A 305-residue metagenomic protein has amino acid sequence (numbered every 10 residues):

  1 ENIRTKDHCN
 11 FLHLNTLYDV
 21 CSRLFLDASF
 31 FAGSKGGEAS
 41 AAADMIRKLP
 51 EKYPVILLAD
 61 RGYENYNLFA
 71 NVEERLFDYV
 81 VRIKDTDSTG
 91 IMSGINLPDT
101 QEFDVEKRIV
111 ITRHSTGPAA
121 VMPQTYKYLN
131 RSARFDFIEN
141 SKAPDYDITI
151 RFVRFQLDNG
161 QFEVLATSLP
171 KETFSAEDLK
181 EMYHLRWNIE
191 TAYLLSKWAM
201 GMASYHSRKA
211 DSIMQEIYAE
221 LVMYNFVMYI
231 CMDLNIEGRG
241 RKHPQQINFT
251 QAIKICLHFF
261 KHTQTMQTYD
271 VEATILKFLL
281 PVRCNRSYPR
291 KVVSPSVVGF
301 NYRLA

Functional and structural regions predicted by a protein language model:
I3-A305: Single, function-defining residue in the core of a domain
